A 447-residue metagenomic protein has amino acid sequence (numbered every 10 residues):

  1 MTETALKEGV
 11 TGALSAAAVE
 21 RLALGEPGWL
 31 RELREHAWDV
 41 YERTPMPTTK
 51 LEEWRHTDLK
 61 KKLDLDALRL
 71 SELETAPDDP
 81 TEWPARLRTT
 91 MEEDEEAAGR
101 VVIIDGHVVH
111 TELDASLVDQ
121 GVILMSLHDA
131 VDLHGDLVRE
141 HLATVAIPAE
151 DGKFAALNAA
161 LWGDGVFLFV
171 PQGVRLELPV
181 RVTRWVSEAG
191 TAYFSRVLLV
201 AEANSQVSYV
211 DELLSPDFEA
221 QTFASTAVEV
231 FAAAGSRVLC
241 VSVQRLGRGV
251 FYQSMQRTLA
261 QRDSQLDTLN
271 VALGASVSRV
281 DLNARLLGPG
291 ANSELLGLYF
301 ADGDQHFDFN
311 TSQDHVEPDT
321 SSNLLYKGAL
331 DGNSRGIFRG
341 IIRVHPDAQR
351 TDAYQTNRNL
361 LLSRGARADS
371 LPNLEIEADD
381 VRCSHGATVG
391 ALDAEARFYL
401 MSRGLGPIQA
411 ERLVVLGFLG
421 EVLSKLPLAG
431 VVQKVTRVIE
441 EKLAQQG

Functional and structural regions predicted by a protein language model:
T2-D151, A155-A156, L325, L330: N-terminal amphipathic, basic helical "cap/leader" segment at the start of enzyme domains
T4, D119, L127-L405, L419 (+1 more regions): Conserved beta-strand/loop scaffold segments within soluble protein domains that form the structured core and edges
